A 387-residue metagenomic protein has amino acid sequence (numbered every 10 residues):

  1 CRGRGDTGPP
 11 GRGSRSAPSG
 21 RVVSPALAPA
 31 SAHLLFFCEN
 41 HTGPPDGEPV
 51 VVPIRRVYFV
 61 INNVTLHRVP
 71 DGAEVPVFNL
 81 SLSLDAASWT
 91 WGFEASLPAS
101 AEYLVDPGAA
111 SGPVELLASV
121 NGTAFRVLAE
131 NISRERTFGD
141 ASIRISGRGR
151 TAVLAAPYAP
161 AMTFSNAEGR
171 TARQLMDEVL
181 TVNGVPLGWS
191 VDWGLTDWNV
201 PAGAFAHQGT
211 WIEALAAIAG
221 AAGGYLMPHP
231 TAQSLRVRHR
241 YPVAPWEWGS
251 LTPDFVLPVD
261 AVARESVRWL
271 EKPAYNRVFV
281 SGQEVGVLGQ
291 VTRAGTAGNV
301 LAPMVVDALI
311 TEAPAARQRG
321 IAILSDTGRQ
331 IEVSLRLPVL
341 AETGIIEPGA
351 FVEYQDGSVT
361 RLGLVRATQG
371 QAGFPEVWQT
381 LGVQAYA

Functional and structural regions predicted by a protein language model:
C1-V60, V64-H67, A216, H239-P375: Acidic, small/polar-enriched beta strand-loop surface segments
R4, R12-R15, R21, D46 (+3 more regions): Surface-exposed cap/loop segments at beta↔alpha junctions
E48, P53-I54, V60-A95: N-terminal leader/presequence-like segments
F78-L84, E130-R136, R366-G370: Short amphipathic beta-strand and strand-loop transition segments with alternating hydrophobic
L82-Y103, D140-V153, I218, V280 (+3 more regions): Oligomerization/assembly interface segments of phage tail-like spikes and tubes
F93-A95, G147, A161-W189, A204-T231 (+3 more regions): Amphipathic, non-transmembrane alpha-helical segments in extracytoplasmic/periplasmic proteins
A124-L128, R144, D254, L362-L364 (+1 more regions): Well-ordered beta-strand positions in beta-sheet-rich domains
N131-L154, V191-A274: Short beta-strand-centered interaction patches in the first periplasmic/extracellular domains of large envelope
